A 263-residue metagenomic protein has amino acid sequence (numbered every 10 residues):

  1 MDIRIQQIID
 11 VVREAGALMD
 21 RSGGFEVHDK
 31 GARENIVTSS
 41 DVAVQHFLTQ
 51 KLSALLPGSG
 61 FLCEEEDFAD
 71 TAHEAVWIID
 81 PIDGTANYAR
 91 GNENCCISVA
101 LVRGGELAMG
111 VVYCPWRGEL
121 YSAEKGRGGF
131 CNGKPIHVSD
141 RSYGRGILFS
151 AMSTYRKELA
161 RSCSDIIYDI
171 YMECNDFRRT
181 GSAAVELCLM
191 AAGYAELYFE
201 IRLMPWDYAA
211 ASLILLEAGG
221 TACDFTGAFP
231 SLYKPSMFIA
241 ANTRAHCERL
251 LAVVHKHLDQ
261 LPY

Functional and structural regions predicted by a protein language model:
M1-D10, D165-Y171, L187-Y263: Oxyanion/phosphate-interacting regions
M1-I82, Y263: N-terminal subdomain of lithium-sensitive/metallo-dependent phosphomonoesterases centered on the IMPase/IPPase/PAP
L18-S22, D41, L52, T85 (+6 more regions): Residue-level signal for inorganic ion chemistry
K30, E64, T180-S182, F225: Conserved beta-strand termini and adjacent loop/short-helix elements that scaffold enzyme active sites in alpha/beta
D41, E64, D80-D83, N87 (+3 more regions): Acidic active-site catalytic centers that drive phospho-/nucleotidyl reactions and related ester hydrolyses
Q50, A54, T71-H137, L213-L216: Active-site-adjacent structural elements in enzyme catalytic cores
A100-L187, P235-Y263: Acidic beta-strand-loop-alpha-helix segment within the catalytic core of divalent metal-dependent phosphate-processing
